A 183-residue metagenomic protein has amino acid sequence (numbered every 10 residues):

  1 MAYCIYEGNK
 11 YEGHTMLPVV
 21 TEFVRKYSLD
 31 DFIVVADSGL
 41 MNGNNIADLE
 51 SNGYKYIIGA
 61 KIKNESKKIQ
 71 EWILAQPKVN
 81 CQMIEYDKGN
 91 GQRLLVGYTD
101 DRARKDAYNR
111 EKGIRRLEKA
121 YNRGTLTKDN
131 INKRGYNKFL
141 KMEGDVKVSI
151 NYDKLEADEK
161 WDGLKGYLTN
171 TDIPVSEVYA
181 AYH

Functional and structural regions predicted by a protein language model:
M1-H183: Anion-binding and metal-coordination hotspots
